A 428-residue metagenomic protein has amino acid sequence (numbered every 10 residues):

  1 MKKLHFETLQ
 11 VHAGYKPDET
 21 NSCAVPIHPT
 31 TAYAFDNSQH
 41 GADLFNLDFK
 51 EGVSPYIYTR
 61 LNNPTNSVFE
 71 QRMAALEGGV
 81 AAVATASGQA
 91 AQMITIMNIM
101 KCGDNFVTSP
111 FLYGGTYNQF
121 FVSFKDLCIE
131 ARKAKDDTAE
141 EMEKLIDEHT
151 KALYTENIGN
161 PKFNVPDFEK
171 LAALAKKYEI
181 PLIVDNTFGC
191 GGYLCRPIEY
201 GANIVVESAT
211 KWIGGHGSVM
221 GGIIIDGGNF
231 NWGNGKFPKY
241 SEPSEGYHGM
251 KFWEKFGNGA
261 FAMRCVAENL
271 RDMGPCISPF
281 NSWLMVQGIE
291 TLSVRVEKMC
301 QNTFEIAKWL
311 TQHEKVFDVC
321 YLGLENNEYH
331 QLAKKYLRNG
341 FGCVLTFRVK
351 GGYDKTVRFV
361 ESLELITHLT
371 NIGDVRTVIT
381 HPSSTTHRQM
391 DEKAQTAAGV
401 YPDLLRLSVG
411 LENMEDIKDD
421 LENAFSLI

Functional and structural regions predicted by a protein language model:
M1-Y56: N-terminal glycine-rich, Lys/His-bearing helix-loop that initiates the first secondary-structure elements of many
Q10-H12, K16-E19, A81-Q312: Conserved PLP-enzyme active-site core in the AAT-like
Y15, P29-F35, K211, G228-N229 (+7 more regions): Glycine-rich beta-alpha junction loops
N37-A90, G115-S123: Conserved N-terminal alpha-helix of the aminotransferase class I/II PLP-enzyme fold
V80, F121-V122, L127-A131, E148 (+4 more regions): PLP-dependent enzyme catalytic core of the Aspartate aminotransferase-like
L153, G222-I224, V319, L345 (+1 more regions): Well-ordered beta-strand positions enriched in small/hydrophobic/aromatic, beta-favoring residues
M273-C276, F280-S282, Q287, T291 (+3 more regions): Conserved small-domain helix->loop->beta segment predominantly found in fold-type I
